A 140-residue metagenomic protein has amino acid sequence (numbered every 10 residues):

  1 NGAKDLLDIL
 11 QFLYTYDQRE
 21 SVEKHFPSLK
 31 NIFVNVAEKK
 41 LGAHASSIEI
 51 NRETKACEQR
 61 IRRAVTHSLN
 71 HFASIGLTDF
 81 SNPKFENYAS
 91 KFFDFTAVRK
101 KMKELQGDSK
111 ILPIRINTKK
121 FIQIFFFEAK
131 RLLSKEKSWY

Functional and structural regions predicted by a protein language model:
N1-R52, I61, I111, R115: C-terminal output/effector regions of signal-responsive regulators
R52-N70: Extended, amphipathic alpha-helices with heptad-repeat/coiled-coil or helix-bundle character that serve as
T66, N70-Y140: Charge-biased C-terminal accessory regions appended to nucleic-acid-, cytoskeletal NTPase
